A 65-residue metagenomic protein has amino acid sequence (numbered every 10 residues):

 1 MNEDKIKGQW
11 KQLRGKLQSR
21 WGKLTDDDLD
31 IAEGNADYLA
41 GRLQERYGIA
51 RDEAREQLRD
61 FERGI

Functional and structural regions predicted by a protein language model:
M1-I65: Intrinsically disordered, low-complexity, hydrophilic segments
